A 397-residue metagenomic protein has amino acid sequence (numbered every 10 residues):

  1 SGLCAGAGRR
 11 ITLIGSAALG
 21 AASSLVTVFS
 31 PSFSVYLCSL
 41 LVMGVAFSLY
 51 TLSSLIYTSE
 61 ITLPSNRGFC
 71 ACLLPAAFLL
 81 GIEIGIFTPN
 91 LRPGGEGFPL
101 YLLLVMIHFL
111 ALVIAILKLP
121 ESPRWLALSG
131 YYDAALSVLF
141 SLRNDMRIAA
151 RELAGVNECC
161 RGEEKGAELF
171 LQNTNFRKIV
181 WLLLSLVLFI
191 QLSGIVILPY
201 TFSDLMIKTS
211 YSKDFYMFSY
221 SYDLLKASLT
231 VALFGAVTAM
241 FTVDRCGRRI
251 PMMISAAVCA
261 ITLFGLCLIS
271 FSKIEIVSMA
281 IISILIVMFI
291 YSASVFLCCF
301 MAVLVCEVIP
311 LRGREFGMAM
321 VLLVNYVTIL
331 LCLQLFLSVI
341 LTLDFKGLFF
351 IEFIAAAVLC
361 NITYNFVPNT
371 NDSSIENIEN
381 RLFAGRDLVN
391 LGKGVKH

Functional and structural regions predicted by a protein language model:
S1-D133, S137-F140, C160-H397: Alpha-helical transmembrane bundle of multi-pass membrane proteins
S129-Y132, M146, A150: Generic detection of long, well-ordered alpha-helical segments
L142-N144: Short helix/loop segments within enzyme catalytic domains that coordinate or immediately flank catalytic cofactors
A149-C160: Short, well-structured alpha-helical segments
